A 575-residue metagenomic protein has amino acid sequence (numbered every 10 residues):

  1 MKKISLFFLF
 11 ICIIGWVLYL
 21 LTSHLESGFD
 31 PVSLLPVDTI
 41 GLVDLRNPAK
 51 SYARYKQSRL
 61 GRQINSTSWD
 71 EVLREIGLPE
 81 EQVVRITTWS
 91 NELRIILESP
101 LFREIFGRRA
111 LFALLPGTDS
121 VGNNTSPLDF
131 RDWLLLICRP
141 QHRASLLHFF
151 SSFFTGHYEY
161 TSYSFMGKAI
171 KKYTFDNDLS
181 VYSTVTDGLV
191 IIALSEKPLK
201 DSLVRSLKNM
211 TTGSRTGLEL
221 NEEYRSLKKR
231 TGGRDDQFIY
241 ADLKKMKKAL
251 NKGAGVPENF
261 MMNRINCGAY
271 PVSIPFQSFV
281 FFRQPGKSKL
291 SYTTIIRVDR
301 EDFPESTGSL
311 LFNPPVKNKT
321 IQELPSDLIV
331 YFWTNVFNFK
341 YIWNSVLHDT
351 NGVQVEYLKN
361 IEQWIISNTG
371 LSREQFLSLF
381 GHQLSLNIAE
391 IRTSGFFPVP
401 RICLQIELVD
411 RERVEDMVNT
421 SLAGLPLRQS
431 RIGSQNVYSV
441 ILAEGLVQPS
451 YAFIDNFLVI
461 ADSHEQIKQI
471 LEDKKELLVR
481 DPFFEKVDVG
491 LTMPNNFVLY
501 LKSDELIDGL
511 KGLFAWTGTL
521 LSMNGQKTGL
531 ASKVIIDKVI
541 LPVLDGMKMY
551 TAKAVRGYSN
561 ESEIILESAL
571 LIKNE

Functional and structural regions predicted by a protein language model:
K2-W133, I137-E159, F165-K172, R225-V272 (+3 more regions): Structural boundary/hinge residues at secondary-structure and domain interfaces
R62-R109, F154-P285, N318, W364-G370 (+1 more regions): An internal, short helix-loop-strand segment that often contains or flanks glycine-aspartate motifs
R139-A144, L194-L199, L408-E412, S463-Q466: Helix N-cap motif at beta-to-alpha junctions
Q277-T294, P325: Surface-exposed, low-complexity/disordered segments and acidic/polar micro-motifs at processing/linker regions
Y292-I296, L404, L566-S568: Short, well-ordered beta-strand segments enriched in hydrophobic/aromatic residues
S394-E407: Loop/turn-rich, solvent-exposed surfaces of beta-rich toroidal or solenoidal domains
L544-N574: C-terminal regions of mature proteins
